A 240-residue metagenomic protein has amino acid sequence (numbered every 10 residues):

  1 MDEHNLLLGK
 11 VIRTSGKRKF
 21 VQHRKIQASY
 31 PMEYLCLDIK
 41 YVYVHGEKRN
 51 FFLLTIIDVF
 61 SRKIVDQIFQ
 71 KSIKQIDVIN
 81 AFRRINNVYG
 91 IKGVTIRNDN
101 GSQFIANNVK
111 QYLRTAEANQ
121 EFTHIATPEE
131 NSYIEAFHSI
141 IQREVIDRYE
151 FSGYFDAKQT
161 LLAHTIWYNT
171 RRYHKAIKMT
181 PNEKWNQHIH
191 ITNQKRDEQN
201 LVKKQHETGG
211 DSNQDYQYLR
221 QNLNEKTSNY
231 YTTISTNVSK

Functional and structural regions predicted by a protein language model:
M1-E33, V42, T127, E183-T192: Basic, flexible linker segments flanking DNA-binding modules in nucleic acid-interacting mobile-element proteins
M32-V65, K71-I73: An active-site-proximal beta-strand-loop segment
R49, Q67-Y89: Active-site beta-loop-alpha junctions of metal-dependent nucleic acid enzymes, especially the RNase H-like/DDE
R62-Q67, E121-T123, D147-R148: Short small-residue beta-strand/loop micro-motif enriched in glycine and branched aliphatics
Y89-A106, P128, K178-E183: Acidic/histidine-rich, metal-coordinating catalytic segments
I96-N100, R114-Y133, Y149-Y154: RNase H-like polynucleotidyl transferase catalytic core
A116-A118, I140-K240: C-terminal domain-tail junction helix/linker
